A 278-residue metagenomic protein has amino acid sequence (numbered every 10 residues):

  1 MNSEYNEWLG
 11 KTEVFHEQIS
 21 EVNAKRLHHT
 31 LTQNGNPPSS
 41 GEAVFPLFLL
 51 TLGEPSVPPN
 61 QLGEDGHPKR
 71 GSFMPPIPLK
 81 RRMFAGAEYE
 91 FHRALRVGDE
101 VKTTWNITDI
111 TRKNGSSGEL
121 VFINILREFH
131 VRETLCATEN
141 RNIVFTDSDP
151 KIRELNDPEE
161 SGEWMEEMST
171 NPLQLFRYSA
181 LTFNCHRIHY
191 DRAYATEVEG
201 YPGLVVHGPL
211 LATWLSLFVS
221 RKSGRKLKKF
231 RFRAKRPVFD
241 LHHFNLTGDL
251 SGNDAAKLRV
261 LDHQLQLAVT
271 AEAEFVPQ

Functional and structural regions predicted by a protein language model:
M1-E100: Hydrophobic, proline/glycine-rich low-complexity stretches
M1-T12, F84-T170, V238-L241, N245-Q278: HotDog/MaoC-like acyl-thioester-processing domains
N2-A43, D157-L211, F218: A contiguous, surface-exposed recognition patch within enzymatic or periplasmic domains that forms
A43-F48, E64-P75, S148-W164, H186-H189: Charged, low-complexity, helix/coiled-coil-prone segments
P55, T146, F183, P237: Residues that form or immediately flank small-molecule/cofactor binding pockets and catalytic motifs
Q61-G71, Y89, N140-R141, N171-T182 (+1 more regions): Phosphate-binding glycine-rich loops and adjacent basic patches that engage nucleotide phosphates, nucleic-acid
A195-S251, L258-E272: Catalytic-pocket segment enriched in acidic/His residues
